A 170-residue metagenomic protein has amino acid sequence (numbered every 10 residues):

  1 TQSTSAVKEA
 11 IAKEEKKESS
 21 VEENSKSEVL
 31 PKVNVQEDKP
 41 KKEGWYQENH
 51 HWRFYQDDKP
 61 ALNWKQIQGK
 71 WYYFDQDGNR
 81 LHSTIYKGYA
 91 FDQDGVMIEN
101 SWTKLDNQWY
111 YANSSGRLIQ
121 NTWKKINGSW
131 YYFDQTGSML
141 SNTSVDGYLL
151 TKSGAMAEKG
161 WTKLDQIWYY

Functional and structural regions predicted by a protein language model:
T1-Y170: Extracellular adhesion/carbohydrate-binding repeat motifs centered on closely spaced tryptophans
